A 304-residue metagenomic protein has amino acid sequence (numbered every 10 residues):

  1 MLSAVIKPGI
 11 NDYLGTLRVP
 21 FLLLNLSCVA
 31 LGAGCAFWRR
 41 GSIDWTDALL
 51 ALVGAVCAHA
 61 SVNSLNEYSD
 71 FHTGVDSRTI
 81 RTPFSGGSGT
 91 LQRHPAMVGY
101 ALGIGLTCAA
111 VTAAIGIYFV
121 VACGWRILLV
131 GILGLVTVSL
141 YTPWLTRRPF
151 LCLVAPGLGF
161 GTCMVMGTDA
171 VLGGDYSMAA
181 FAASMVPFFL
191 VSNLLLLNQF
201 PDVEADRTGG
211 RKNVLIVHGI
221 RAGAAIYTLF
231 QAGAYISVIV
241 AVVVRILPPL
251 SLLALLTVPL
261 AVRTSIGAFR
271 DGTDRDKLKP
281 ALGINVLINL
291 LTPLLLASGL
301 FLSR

Functional and structural regions predicted by a protein language model:
M1-T46, L50, G54, T146-P156: Topogenic membrane-insertion module of multi-pass membrane proteins
L23-G32, V154-D169, P187, I216-I220 (+1 more regions): Small-residue-rich segments of transmembrane alpha-helices in multi-pass membrane proteins, especially helix faces
L31, F37-L65, L129-L135, S139 (+1 more regions): Membrane-embedded alpha-helical segments that form the functional core of polytopic membrane enzymes, especially those
C57-T82, N193-L215: Acidic (Asp/Glu-rich) catalytic motifs at the cytosolic membrane interface
I80-V120, L215-L247, V286-T292: Multi-pass membrane catalytic core of lipid/isoprenoid biosynthesis enzymes
G87-D175: Intramembrane alpha-helical segments
P156-V203, G209, R221-A225: Functional transmembrane core segments of multi-pass inner-membrane proteins
V243-L302: Extended hydrophobic alpha-helices typical of membrane-associated regions
